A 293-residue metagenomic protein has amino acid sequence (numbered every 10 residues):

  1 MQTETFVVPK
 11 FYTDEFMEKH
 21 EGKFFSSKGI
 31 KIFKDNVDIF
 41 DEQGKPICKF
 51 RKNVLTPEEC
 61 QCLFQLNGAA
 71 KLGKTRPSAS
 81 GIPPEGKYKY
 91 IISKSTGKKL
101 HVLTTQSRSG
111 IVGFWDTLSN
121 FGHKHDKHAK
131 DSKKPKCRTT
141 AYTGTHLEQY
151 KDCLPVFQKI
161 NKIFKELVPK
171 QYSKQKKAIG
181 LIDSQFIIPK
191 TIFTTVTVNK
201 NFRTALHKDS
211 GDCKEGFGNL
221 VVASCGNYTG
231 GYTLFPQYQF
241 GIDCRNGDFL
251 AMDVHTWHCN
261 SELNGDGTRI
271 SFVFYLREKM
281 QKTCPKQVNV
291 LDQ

Functional and structural regions predicted by a protein language model:
M1-F217, I242, S261-I270, L276-Q293: Fe(II)/2-oxoglutarate oxygenase catalytic core
F217-N219, G231, D248, I270: Residue-level detector of short, conserved catalytic/binding motifs and their immediate flanks
N219, A223, L250-D253: Retroviral integrase
A223-R245: A short beta-strand-loop-beta hairpin characteristic of the jelly-roll/cupin
G226-Y228, F240, T256-W257, R277-K279: Short, solvent-exposed loop/turn segments at secondary-structure junctions
P236, M252-D253, Y275: Generic beta-strand/beta-sheet core signal
I242-W257: Conserved metal-binding segment of the jelly-roll/cupin
